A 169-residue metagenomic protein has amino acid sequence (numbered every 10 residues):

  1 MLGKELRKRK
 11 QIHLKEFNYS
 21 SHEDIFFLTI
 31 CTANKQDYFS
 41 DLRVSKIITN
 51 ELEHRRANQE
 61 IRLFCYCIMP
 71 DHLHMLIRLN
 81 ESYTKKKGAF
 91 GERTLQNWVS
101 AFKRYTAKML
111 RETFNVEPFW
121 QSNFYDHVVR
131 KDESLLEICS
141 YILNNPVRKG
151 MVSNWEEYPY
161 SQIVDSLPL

Functional and structural regions predicted by a protein language model:
M1-L169: Short catalytic/metal-binding and nucleic-acid-binding patches
